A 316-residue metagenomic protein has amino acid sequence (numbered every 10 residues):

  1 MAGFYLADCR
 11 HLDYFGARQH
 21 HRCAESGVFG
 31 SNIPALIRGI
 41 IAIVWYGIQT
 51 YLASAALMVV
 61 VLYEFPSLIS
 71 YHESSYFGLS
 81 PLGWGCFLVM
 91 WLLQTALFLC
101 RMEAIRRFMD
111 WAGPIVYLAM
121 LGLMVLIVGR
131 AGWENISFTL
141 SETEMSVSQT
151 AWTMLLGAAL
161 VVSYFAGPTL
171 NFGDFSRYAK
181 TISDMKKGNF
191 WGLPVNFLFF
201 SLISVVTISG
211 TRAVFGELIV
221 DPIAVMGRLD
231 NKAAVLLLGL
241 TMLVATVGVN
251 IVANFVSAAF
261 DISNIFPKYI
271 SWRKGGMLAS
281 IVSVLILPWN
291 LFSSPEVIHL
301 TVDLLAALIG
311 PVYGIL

Functional and structural regions predicted by a protein language model:
M1-E25, R38-I41, W45-Y51, T207-T211: Juxtamembrane transmembrane-helix boundary signature
A7-R10, A24-E25, F29, I33-A35 (+6 more regions): Membrane-water interface regions at transmembrane-helix termini and the short interhelical loops of multi-pass membrane
S31-S74, T246-S263: Hydrophobic transmembrane alpha-helices that form the core helical bundles of multi-pass secondary transporters
A35, L62-L99, P114-L123, L155-F172 (+3 more regions): Transmembrane alpha-helical segments of multi-pass small-molecule transport proteins
I37, I48, S54, G85-R130 (+3 more regions): Membrane-interface loop-to-helix entry segments
T50, S54-E64, I115-E142, V162-F165 (+2 more regions): Hydrophobic alpha-helical segments and their helix-loop junctions in multi-pass secondary transporters
C86-L93, M124-R130, E142-T207, K232-V252 (+1 more regions): Hydrophobic, membrane-embedded alpha-helices of multi-pass small-molecule transporters
I203-N250, K268, P288-A307: TM-loop-TM module centered on a large, flexible mid-protein loop between adjacent transmembrane helices in multi-pass
